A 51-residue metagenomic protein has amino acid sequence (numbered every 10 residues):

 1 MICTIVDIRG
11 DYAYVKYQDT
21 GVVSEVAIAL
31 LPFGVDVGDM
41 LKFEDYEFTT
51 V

Functional and structural regions predicted by a protein language model:
M1-I8: Structural detector for short beta-strands of small beta-barrel domains
D11-V15: Short aromatic-glycine-enriched beta-strand elements
G21-L30: A short macromolecule-binding patch
Y46-V51: Short, Lys/Arg- and Gly-enriched loop/turn segments at beta-strand edges
